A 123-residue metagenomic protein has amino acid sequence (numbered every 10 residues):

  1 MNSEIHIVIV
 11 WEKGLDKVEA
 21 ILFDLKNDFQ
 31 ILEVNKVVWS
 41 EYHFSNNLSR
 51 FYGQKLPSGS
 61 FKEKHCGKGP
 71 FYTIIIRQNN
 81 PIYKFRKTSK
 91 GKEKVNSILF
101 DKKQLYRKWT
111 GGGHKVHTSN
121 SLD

Functional and structural regions predicted by a protein language model:
M1-D123: Non-catalytic terminal and connector segments of soluble metabolic enzymes
